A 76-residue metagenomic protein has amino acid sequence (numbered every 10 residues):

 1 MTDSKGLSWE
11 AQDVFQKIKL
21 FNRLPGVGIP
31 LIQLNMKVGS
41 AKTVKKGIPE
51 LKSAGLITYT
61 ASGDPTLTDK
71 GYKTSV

Functional and structural regions predicted by a protein language model:
M1-F21, A41: Short alpha-helical segments that sit at the start of domains
D3-A11, S62-V76: Short, cationic-aromatic polyanion-contact patches
V14, I18, L34, L51 (+2 more regions): Hydrophobic beta-strand residues in large extracellular and virion-surface proteins
L24-M36: Short acidic, hydrophobic short linear motifs in intrinsically disordered regions
G28, A61-S62: Residue-level detector of family-conserved "landmark" positions at structurally sensitive sites
V38-S53, Y59: Short amphipathic alpha-helical interaction segments
